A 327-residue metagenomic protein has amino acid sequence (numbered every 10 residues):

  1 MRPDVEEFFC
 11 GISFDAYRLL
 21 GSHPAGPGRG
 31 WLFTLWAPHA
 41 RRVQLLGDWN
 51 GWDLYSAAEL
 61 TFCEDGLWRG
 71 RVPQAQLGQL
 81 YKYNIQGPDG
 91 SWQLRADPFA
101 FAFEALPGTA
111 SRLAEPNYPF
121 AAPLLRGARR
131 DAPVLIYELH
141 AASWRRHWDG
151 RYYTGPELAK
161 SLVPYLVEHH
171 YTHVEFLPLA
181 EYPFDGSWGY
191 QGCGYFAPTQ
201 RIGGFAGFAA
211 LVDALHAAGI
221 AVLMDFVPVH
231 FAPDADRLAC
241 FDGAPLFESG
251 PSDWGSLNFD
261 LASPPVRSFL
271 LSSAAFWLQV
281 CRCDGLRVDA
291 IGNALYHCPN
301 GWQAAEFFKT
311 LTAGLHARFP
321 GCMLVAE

Functional and structural regions predicted by a protein language model:
M1-L32, L54, F62-E138, S143-G150 (+1 more regions): The feature marks proteins involved in alpha-glucan
W36-V43: Short proline/glycine-enriched turn/loop motifs at strand-loop junctions of beta-rich domains
V43-L45, Y81: Short beta-strand elements bearing conserved aromatic residues within extracellular beta-rich modules
L46-D48, Q86: Predominantly extracellular/luminal cell-surface or secreted proteins
P123-D131, H140-G301, L311: Substrate-binding/active-site clefts of carbohydrate-active enzymes
E175, F308-E327: Aromatic-lined carbohydrate-recognition surfaces of secreted/lumenal glycan-active proteins
